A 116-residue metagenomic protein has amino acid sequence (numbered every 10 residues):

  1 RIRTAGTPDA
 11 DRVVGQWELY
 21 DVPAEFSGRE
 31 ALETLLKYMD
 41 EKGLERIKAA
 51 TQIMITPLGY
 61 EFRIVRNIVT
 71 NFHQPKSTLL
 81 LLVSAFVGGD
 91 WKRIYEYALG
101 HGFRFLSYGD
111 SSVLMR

Functional and structural regions predicted by a protein language model:
R1-R116: Surface-exposed, charge/polar-rich loops and edge strands
